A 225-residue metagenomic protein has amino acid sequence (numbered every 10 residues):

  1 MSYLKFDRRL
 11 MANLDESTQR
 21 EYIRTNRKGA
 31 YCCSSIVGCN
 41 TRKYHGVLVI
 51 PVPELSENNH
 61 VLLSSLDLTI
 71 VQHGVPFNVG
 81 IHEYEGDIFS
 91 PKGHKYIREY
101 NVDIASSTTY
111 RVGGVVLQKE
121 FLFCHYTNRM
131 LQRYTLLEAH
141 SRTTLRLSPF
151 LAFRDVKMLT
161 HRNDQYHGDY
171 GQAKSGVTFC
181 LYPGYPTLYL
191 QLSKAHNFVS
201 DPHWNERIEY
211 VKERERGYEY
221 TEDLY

Functional and structural regions predicted by a protein language model:
M1-Y225: Terminal accessory carbohydrate-recognition/targeting modules of carbohydrate-active enzymes
